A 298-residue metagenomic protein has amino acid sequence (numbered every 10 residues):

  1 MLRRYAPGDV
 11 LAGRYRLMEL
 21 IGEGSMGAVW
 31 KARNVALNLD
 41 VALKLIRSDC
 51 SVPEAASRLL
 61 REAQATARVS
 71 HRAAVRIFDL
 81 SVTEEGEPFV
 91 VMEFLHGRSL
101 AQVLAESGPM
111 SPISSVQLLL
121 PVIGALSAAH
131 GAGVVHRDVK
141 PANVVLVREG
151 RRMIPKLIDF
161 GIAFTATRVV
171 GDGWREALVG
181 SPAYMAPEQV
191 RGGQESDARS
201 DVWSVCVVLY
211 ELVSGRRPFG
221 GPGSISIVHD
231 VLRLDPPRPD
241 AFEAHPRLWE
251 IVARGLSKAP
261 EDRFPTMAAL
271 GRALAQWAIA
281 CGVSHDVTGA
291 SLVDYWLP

Functional and structural regions predicted by a protein language model:
L17-S25, V29: Protein kinase glycine-rich loop
R47-R68: AlphaC helix of the eukaryotic protein kinase fold
S51-E54, R148-P187, R191-Q194: Activation segment of protein kinases
D79-S81: A short, aromatic-enriched beta-strand patch in the conserved N-lobe beta-sheet of the protein kinase catalytic domain
E85-S99, V103: Conserved short submotifs of the Hanks-type protein kinase catalytic core that shape the nucleotide-binding pocket
L118-L119: Activation segment signature within eukaryotic-like protein kinase domains
V122-V134: Protein kinase catalytic-loop region centered on the HRD/HxD motif
S181-S291: C-terminal lobe helix-coil module of Hanks-type protein kinase domains
